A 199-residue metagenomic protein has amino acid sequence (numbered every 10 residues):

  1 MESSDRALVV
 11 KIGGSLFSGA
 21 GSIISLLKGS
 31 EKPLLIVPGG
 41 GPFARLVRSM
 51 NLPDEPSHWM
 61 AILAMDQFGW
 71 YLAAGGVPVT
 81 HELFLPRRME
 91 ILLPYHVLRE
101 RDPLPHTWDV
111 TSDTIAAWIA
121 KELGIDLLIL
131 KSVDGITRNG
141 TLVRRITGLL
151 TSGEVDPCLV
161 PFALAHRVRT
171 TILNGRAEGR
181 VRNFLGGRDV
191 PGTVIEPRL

Functional and structural regions predicted by a protein language model:
M1-L199: C-terminal catalytic "cap/lid" subdomain
